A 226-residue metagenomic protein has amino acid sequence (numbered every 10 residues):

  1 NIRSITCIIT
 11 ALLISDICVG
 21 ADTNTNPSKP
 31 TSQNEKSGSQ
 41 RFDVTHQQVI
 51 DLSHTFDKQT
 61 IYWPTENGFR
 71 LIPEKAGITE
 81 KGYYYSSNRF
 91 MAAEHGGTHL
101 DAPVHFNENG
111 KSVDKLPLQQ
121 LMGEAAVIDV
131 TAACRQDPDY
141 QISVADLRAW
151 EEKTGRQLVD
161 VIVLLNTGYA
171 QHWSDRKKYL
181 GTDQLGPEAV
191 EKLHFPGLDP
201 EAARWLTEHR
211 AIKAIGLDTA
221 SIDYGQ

Functional and structural regions predicted by a protein language model:
T6-D16: Bacterial N-terminal signal peptides
G20-Q226: Active-/binding-site microenvironments in catalytic and ligand-binding cores
